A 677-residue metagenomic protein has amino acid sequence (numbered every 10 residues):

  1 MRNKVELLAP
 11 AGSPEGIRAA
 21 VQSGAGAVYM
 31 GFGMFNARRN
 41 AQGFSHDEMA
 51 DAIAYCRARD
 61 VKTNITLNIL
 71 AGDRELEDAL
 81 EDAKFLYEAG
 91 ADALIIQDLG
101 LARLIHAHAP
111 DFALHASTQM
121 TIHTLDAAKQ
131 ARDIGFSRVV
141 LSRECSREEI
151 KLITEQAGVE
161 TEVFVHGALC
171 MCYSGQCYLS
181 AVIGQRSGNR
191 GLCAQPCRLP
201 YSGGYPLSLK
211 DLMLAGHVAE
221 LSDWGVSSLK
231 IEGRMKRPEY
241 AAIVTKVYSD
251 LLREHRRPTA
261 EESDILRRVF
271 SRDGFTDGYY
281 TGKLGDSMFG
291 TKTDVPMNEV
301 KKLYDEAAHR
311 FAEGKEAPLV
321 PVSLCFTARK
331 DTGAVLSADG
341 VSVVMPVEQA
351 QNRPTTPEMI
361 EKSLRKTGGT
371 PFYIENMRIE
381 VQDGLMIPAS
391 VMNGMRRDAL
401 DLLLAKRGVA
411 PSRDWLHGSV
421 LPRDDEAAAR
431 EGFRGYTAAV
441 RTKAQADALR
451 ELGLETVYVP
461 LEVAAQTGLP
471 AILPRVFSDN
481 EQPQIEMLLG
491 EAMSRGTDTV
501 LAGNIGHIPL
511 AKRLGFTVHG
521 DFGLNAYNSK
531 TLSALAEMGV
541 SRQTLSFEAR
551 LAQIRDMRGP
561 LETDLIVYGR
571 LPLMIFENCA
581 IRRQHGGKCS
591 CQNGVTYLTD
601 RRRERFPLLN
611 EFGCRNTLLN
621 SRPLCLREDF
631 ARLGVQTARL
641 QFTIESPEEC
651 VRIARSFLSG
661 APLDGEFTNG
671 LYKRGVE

Functional and structural regions predicted by a protein language model:
M1-Q22, A27-R38, A52-Y87, I96 (+5 more regions): Surface-exposed amphipathic alpha-helical tracts and adjacent flexible/coil segments at the periphery of soluble enzymes
A41: A short acidic, glycine-rich active-site loop that binds or catalyzes chemistry on phosphate/adenosine moieties
F44-E48, A54: Glycine/small-residue-rich interface belts in oligomeric ring/scaffold proteins and their assembly partners
R103: A cross-family signal for key residues in well-ordered alpha-helices that form functional helical elements
M120-T124: Conserved phosphate-binding/catalytic loop of the ribokinase/pfkB sugar-kinase fold
